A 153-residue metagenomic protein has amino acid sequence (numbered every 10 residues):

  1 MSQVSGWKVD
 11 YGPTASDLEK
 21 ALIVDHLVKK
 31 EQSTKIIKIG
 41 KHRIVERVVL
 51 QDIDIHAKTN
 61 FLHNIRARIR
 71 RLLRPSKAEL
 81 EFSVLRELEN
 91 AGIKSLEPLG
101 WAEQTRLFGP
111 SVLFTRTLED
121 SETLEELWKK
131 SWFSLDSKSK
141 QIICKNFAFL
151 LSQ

Functional and structural regions predicted by a protein language model:
M1-K35: Juxta-kinase regulatory segment immediately upstream of eukaryotic protein kinase catalytic domains
S5, S16, K20, E126 (+1 more regions): Polar/charged alpha-helical tracts
A21-W128, F149-S152: Conserved ATP-binding subdomain of kinase catalytic cores across diverse folds
S131-S134: Substrate-binding clefts and substrate-entry loops adjacent to catalytic sites of polymer-processing enzymes acting on
S137-Q153: Conserved kinase catalytic-core segment
